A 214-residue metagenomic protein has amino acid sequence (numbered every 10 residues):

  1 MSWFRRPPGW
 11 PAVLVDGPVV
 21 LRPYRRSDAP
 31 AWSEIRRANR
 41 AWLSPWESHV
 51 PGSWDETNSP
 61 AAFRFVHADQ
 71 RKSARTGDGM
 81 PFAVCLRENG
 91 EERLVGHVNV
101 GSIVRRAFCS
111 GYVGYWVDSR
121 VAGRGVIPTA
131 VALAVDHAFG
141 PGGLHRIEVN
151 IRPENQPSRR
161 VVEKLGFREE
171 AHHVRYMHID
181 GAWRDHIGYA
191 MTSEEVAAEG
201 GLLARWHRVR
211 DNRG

Functional and structural regions predicted by a protein language model:
M1-A31, I35-P45, P81-G214: Acyl-donor (CoA/ACP) binding surface of acyl/acetyltransferases
Y24, I35, D55-A62, T76: Generic, well-ordered alpha-helical segments
I35, V66-A74, A138: Hydrophobic helix-cap positions at the C-terminus of alpha-helices in RecA-like/P-loop ATPase nucleotide-binding cores
S44-A68: Conserved GNAT-fold acetyl-CoA-binding loop/helix
F63-V66, D78-M80, G96: Generic hydrophobic, aliphatic-rich segments that mediate packing or membrane embedding
K72-G77, F167: Short loop/turn motifs at secondary-structure junctions and domain boundaries
